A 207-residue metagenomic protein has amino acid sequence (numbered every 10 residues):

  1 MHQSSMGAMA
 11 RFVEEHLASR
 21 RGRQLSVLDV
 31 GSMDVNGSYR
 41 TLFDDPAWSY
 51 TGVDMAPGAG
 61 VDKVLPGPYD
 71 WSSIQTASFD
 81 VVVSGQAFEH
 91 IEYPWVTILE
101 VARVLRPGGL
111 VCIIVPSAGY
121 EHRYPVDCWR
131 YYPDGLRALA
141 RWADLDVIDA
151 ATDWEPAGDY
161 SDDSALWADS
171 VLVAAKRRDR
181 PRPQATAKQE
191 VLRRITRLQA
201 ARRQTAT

Functional and structural regions predicted by a protein language model:
M1-A77, V81-V83, R180-T207: Conserved N-terminal segment of class I S-adenosyl-L-methionine
Q3, F88, S161: Charge-dense, low-complexity intrinsically disordered segments
V35, A87, D153-E155: Flexible loop residues that form catalytic and substrate-binding hotspots at small-molecule/glycan-binding clefts
D80-E92: A short SAM/SAH-binding and catalytic strip from SAM-dependent methyltransferases
E92-R106, L110-T207: S-adenosyl-L-methionine-dependent methyltransferase catalytic module, highlighting the catalytic core
